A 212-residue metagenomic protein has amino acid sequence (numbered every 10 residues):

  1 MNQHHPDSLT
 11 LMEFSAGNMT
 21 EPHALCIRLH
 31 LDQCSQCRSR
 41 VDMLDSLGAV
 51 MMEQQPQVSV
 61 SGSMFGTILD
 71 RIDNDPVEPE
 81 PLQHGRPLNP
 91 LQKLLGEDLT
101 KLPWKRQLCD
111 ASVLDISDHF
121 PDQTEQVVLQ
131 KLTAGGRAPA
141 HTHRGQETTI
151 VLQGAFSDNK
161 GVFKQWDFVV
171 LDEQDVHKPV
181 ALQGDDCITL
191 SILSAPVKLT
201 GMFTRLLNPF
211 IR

Functional and structural regions predicted by a protein language model:
M1-L9, P22, D32-S35, M43-T100: Positively biased amphipathic helices and basic secretion/translocation or surface-docking motifs that either flank
M12-P22: Short Cys/His-rich Zn2+-coordinating modules
V41, A138-H141, N159, H177-Q183: Short beta-strand His + acidic residue motifs that chelate non-heme Fe in jelly-roll/DSBH and cupin folds
L102-A134, P139: A short glycine-rich, His/Asp/Glu-containing loop-to-beta-strand
T133-G136, T142-D158: Glycine- and acidic-residue-biased ligand/ion/polar-headgroup-sensing regions
D158-K178: Short acidic-glycine-tyrosine-enriched beta hairpin
D175-L199: Ligand-binding loop in jelly-roll beta-barrel domains
